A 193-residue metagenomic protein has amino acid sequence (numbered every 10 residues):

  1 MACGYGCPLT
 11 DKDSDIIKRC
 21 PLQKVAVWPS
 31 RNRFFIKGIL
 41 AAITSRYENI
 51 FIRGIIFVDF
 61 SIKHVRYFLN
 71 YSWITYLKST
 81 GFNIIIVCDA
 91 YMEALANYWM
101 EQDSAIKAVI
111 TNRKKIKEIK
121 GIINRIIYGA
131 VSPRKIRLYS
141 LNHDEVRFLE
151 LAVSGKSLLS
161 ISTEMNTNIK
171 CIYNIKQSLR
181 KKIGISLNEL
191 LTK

Functional and structural regions predicted by a protein language model:
M1-Q102: DNA-contacting interfaces and partner/effector-binding or oligomerization modules in DNA-centric proteins
A105-I110: Conserved phosphoryl-transfer motifs of two-component systems
K114-I122: C-terminal output helix
I122, N174-S178: Residues within the DNA-recognition helix of helix-turn-helix
R125-R137: Short, Lys/Arg-enriched N-terminal segment that forms or immediately precedes the first helix of a structured domain
R134-C171: Helix-turn-helix DNA-binding segment
R180-K193: Basic, Lys/Arg-enriched C-terminal extension of HTH/homeodomain DNA-binding domains
